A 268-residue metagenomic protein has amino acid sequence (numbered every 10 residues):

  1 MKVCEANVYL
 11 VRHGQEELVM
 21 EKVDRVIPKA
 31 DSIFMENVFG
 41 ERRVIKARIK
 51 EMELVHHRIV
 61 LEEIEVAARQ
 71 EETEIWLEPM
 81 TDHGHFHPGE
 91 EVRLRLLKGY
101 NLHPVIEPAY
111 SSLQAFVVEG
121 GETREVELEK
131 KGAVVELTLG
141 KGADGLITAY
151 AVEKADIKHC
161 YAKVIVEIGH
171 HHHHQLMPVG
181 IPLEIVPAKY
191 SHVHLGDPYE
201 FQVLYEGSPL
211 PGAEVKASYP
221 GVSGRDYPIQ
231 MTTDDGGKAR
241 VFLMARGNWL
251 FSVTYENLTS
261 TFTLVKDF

Functional and structural regions predicted by a protein language model:
Y9-E65: Compact, glycine-rich, soluble single-domain proteins
A30, A115-R124, E214-M231: Short amphipathic beta-strand segments in non-cytosolic proteins
A67, V117-K154: Mid-chain, structured segments of secreted extracytoplasmic proteins
Q70-R93, Y161-Y199, L204-P211, Y219-D226 (+1 more regions): Beta-strand-rich domain onsets/edges
E71-T123: Start-of-domain marker
H103-Q114, S208-K216, G224: Short flexible loop/turn segments that cap and initiate beta-strands
K131-E136, Y227-G247: Glycine-centered loop-to-beta-strand initiation motif
A143-A162, N248-Y255: Short, aromatic- and glycine-rich surface loops/edge beta-strands on solvent-exposed regions
